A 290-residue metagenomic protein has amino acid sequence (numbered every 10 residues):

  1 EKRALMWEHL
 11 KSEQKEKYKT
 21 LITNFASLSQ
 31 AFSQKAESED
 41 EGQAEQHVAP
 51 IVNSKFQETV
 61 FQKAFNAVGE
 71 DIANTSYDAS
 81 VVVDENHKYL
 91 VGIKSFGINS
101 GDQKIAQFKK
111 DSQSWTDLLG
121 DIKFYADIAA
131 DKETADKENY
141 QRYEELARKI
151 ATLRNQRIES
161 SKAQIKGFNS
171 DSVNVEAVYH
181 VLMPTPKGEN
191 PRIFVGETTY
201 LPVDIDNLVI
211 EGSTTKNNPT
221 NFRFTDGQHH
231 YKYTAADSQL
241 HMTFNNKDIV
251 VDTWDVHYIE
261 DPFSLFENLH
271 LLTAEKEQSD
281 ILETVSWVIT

Functional and structural regions predicted by a protein language model:
E1-N74, S95-T290: Nucleic-acid endonuclease domains
A79-V81, E85-G97: Conserved catalytic cores of phosphodiester-cleaving nucleases, focusing on short active-site segments
